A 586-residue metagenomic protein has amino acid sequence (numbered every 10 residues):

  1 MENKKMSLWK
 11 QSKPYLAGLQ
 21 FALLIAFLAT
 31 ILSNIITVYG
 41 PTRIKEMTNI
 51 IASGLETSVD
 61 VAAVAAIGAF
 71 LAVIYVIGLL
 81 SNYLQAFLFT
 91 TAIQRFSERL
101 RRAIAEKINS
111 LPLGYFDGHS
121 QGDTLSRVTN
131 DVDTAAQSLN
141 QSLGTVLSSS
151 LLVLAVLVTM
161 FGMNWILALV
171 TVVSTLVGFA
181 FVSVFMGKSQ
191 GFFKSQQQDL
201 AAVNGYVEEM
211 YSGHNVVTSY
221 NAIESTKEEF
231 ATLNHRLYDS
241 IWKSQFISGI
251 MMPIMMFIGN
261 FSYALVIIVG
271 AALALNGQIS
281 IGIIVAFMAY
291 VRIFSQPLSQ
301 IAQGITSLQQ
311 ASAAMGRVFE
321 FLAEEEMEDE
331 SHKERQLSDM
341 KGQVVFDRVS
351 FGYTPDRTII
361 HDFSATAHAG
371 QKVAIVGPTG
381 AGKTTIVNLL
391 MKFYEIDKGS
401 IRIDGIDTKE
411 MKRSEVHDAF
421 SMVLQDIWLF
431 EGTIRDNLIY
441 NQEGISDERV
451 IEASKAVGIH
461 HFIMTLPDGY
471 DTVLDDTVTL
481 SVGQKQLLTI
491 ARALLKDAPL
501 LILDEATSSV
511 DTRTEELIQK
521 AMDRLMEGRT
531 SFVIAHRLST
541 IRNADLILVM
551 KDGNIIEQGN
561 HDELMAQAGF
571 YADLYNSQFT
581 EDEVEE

Functional and structural regions predicted by a protein language model:
M1-T37, A52-I67, Q85-F89, I93 (+9 more regions): Membrane-integrated ABC transporters
E2-N3, Q94, R102-S126, N130-V132 (+6 more regions): Short intracellular "coupling" helices and adjacent cytoplasmic loop segments at the cytosolic face of multi-pass
A17-G18, L113-G114, N130-L139, L143 (+8 more regions): An intracellular "coupling" helix at the cytosolic face of ABC transporter transmembrane type-1 domains
F21-E46, I67, L71, A86-T90 (+6 more regions): Alpha-helical segments in transporter systems
L23-S81, F161-I166, G277-I281: Transmembrane helix-loop-helix hairpins at lipid-water interfaces of multipass membrane proteins, especially the type-1
V38-T42, Y83, F87, V153 (+4 more regions): Membrane-embedded alpha-helical segments of multi-pass transporters/permeases
G54-L55, D60, T159-V173, K243-G316 (+1 more regions): Helix-loop-helix
E330-S331, L337-E586: ABC-type nucleotide-binding domain
